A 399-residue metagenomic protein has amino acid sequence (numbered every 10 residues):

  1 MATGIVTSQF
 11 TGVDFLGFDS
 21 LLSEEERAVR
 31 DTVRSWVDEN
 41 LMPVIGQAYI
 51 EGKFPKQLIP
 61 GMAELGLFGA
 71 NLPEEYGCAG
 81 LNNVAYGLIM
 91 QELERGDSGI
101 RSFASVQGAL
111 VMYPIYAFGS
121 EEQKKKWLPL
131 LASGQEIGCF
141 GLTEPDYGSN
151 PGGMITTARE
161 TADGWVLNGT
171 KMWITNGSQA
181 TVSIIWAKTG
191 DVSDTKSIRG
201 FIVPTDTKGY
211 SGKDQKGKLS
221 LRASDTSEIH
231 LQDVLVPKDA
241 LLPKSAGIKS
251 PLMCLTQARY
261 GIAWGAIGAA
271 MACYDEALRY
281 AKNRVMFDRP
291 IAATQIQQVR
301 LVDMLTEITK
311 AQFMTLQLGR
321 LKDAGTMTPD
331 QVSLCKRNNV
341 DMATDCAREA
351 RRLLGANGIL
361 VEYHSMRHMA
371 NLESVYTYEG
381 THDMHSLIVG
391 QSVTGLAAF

Functional and structural regions predicted by a protein language model:
M1-V106, F118-Q123, L130-Q135, N150-P151 (+4 more regions): Alpha-helical interface subdomain recognition
G66, M90-E94, A187, V203-K208 (+1 more regions): Short Ser/Thr-interspersed hydrophobic loop/turn segments at strand-loop and sheet-helix junctions that line or gate
L81-N82, N150-G152, N176-T181, D194-S197 (+2 more regions): Short glycine/proline-enriched turns and hinge-like loops at secondary-structure junctions
L131, D146-S149, W173-N176, T189-V192 (+1 more regions): Short Gly/Pro-enriched turn/cap motifs at secondary-structure boundaries
G134-L142: A short, Trp-centered hydrophobic/proline-enriched beta-strand micro-motif
G153, D206-L235: Flexible, small-/acidic-enriched active-site or ligand-binding loops
N168-G212: A short core secondary-structure module
I229-S250: Long, acidic (Asp/Glu-rich), low-complexity accessory segments flanking structured domains
